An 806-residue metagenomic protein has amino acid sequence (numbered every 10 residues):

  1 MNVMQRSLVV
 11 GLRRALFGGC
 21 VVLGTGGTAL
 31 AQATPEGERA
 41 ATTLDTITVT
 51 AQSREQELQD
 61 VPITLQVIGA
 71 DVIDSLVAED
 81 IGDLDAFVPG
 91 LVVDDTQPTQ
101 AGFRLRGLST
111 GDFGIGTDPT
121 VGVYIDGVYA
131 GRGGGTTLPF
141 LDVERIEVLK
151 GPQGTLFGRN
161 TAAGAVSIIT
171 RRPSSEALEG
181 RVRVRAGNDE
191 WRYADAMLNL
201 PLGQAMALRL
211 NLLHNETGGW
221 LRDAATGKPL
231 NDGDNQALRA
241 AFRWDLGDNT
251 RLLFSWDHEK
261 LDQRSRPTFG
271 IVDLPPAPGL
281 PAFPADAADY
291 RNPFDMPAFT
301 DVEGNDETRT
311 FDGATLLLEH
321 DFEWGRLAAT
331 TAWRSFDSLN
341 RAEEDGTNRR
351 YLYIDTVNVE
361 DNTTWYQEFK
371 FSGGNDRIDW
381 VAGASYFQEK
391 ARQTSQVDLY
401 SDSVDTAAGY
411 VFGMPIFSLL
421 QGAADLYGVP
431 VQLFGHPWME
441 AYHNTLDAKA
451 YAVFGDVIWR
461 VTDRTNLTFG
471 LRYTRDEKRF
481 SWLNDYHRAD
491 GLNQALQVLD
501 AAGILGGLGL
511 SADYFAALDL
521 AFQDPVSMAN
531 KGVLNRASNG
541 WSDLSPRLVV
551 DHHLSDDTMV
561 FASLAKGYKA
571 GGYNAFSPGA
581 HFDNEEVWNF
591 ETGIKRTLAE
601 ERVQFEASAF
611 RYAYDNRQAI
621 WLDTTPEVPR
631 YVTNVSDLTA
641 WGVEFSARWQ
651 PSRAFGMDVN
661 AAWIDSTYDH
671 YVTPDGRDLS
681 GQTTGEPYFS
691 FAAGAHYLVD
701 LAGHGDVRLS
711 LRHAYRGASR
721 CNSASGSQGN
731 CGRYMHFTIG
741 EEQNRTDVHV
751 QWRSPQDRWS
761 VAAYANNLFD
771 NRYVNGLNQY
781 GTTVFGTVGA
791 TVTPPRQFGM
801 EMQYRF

Functional and structural regions predicted by a protein language model:
M1-L76, G82-F87, N199, D248-N249 (+2 more regions): N-terminal Sec signal peptide and the immediately downstream disordered periplasmic leader that contains the TonB box
R14, N199, V359-S372, D376-E389 (+2 more regions): Conserved C-terminal beta-signal and adjacent last beta-strands/turns of outer-membrane beta-barrel proteins
G37-I47, Q56-A101, G111-Y129, T136-K150 (+4 more regions): Periplasmic N-terminal gating module of Gram-negative TonB-dependent outer-membrane receptors
D118-T120, R132, L141-E147, T155-D223 (+8 more regions): Outer-membrane beta-barrel translocator/receptor signature
S167, E176-A177, R183-R185, M197-E303 (+6 more regions): Periplasmic-side early beta-strands and strand-to-turn transitions of outer-membrane beta-barrels
R243-G247, F371, G383-F387, N444-Y612: Structural signature of Gram-negative outer-membrane beta-barrels, strongest in the C-terminal barrel of TonB-dependent
L317-F322, R326-A342, H553-K569, D583-Q650 (+2 more regions): Membrane-embedded beta-barrel scaffold of Gram-negative outer-membrane proteins
D376-V381, D463-L467, R611-A613, T633-A724 (+1 more regions): Gram-negative outer-membrane beta-barrel transporters
